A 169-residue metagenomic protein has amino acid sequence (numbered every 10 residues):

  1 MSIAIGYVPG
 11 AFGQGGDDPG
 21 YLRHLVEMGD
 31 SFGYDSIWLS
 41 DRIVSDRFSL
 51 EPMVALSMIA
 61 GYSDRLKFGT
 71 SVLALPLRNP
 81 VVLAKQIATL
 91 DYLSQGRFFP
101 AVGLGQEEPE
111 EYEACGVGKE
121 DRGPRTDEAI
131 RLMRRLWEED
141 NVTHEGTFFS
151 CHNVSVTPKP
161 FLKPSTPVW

Functional and structural regions predicted by a protein language model:
M1-Y62, K159, K163-T166: N-terminal beta1-alpha1-beta2 module of alpha/beta enzyme domains
S2-D17, L77-H144, F148: Flexible, glycine-rich active-site loops centered on histidine and acidic residues that chelate a metal or position
S2-G6, S36, R65-V72, L93 (+2 more regions): Structural preference for beta-strand elements that scaffold enzyme active sites
I43, L73, G105: Catalytic metal-binding/acid-base residues of hydrolase active sites
D46, T70-R78: Active-site nucleophile and cofactor-binding loops and adjacent substrate-binding regions of central metabolic enzymes
S49-S71, R125-L132, L136: Alpha-helix-loop-beta-strand connector modules within alpha/beta enzyme cores
P52-L56, K85, N153: Alpha-helical scaffolding within the catalytic cores of extracellular/periplasmic polymer-degrading hydrolases
S150-V156: Active-site glycine-rich loop that binds ribose-phosphate moieties when present
